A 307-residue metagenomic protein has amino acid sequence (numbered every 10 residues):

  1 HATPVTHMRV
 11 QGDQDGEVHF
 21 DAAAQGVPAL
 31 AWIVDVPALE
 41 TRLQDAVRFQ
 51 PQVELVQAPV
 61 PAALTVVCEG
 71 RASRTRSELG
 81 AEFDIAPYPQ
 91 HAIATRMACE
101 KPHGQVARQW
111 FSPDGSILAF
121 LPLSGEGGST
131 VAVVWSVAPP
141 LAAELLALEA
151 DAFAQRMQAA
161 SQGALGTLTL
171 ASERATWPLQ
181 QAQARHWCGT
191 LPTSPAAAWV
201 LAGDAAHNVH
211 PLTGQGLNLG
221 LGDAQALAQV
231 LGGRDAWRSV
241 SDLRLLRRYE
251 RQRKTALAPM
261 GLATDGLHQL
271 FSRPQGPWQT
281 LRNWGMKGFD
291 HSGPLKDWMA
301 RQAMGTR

Functional and structural regions predicted by a protein language model:
A2-E78, D84-H91: Conserved N-terminal helical subregion
D13-D15, Q25, P102, G125-G128 (+1 more regions): Short strand-connecting beta-turns/loops that link adjacent beta-strands
I33-P37, A147, L221, Q275: Short, solvent-exposed loop/helix junctions and linker helices that flank or host conserved functional motifs
V36, E40, Q90, A94 (+8 more regions): A general structural signal for well-ordered alpha-helical segments in protein cores
A63-T176, Q183, C188: Conserved FAD-binding catalytic core of PHBH/FMO-like flavoproteins
L79, T213, F271: Short, flexible helix/strand-to-coil boundary loops that buttress conserved ligand/catalytic motifs in alpha/beta
L141-L231, A236-S241: FAD/FMN-dependent oxidoreductases across multiple families
Q229-R307: C-terminal helical "tail/cap" subdomain of flavin- and related membrane-associated enzymes
